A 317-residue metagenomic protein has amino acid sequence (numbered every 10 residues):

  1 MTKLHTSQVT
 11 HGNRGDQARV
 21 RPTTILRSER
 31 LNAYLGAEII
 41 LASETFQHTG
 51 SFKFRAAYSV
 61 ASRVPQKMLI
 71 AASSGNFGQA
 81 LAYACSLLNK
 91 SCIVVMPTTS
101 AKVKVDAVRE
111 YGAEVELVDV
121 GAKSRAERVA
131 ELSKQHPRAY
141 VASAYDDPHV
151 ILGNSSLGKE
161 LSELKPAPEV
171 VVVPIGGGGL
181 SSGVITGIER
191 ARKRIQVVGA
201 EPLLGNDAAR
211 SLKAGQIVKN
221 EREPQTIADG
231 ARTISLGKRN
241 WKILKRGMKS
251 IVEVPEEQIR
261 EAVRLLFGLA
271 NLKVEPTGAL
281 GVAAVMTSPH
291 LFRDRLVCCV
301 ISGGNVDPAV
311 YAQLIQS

Functional and structural regions predicted by a protein language model:
M1-S317: PLP-dependent amino-acid enzyme catalytic core
